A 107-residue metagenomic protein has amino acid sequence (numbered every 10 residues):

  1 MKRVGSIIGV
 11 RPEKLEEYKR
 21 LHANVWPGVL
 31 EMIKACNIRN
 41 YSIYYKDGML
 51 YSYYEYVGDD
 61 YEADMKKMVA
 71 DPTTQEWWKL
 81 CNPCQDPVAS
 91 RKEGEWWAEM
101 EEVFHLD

Functional and structural regions predicted by a protein language model:
V4-G9: Active-site-flanking beta-strand signature of metal-NTP-handling nucleotidyl enzymes and homologous cyclase-like
R11-E13, V57-D59, V103: Generic structural motif
K14-R39: Short amphipathic alpha-helical segments
L15, S52, Y61-A63: Intrinsically disordered, low-complexity acidic/polar segments
L30-Y51, E55-D59: Short, glycine- and small/hydrophobic-rich beta-strand elements in well-ordered beta-sheets
C36, V57-W96: An amphipathic, aromatic/His-enriched active-site/gating alpha helix that lines ligand/cofactor pockets
E93-D107: Charged phosphate-binding loop/patch that engages nucleotide di/tri-phosphates or the phosphate backbone of nucleic
